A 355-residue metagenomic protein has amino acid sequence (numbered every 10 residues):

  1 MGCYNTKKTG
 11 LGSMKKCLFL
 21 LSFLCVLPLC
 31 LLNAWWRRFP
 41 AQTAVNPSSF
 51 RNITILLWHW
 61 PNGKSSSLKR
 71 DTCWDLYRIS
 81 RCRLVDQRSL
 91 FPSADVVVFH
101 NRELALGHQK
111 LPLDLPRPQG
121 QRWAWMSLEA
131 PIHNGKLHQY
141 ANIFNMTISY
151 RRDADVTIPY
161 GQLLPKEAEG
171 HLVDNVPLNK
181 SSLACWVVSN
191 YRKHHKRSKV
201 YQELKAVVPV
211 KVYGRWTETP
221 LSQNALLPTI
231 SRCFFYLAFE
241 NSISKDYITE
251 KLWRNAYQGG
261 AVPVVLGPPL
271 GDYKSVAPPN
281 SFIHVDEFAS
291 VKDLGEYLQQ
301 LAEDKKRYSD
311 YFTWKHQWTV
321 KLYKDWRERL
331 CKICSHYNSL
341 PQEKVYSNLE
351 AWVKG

Functional and structural regions predicted by a protein language model:
G2-W125, G135-W253, Y257-G355: Pol beta-like nucleotidyltransferase catalytic core
E129-I132: A short, histidine- and acid-enriched strand-loop-helix "catalytic/donor-clamping" loop that lines the nucleotide-sugar
